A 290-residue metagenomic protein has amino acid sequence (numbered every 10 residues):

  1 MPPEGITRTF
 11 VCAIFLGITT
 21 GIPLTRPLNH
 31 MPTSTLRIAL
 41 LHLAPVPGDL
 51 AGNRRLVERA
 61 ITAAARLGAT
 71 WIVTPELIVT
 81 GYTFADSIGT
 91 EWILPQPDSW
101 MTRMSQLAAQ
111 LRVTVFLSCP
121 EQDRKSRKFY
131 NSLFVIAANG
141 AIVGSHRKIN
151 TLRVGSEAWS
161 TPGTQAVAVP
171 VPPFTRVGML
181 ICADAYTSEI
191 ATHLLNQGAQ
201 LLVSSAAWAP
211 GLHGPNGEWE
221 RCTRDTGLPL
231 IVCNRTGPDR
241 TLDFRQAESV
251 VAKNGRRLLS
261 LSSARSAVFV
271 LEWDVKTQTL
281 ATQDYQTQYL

Functional and structural regions predicted by a protein language model:
E4-T7, I18: Intrinsic low-complexity, disordered N-terminal segments enriched in polar/charged/small residues
T33-I38: Extreme N-terminal starter segment of soluble prokaryotic enzymes
A39, F134-I136, S249-V250, F269-L271: Conserved hydrophobic/aromatic positions in well-ordered beta-strands
L50, R59-N139, A209-P229: Cys-nucleophile CN-hydrolase/nitrilase-fold catalytic domain and related Cys-dependent amidase chemistry that acts on
Q96-F116, Y186-V268: CN hydrolase (nitrilase-like) catalytic-core segments centered on the catalytic cysteine and neighboring Lys/Glu
R124-Q197, A206, G211-G217, R221 (+3 more regions): Active-site catalytic loop in hydrolytic enzyme cores
